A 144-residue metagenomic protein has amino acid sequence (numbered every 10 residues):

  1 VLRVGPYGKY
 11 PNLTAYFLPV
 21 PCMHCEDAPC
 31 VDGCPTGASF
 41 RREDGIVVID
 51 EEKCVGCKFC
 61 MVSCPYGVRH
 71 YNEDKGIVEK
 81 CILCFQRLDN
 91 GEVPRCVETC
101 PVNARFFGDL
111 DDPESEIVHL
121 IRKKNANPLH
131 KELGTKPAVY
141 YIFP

Functional and structural regions predicted by a protein language model:
V1-P144: Non-ligating segments of multi-cofactor redox enzymes
